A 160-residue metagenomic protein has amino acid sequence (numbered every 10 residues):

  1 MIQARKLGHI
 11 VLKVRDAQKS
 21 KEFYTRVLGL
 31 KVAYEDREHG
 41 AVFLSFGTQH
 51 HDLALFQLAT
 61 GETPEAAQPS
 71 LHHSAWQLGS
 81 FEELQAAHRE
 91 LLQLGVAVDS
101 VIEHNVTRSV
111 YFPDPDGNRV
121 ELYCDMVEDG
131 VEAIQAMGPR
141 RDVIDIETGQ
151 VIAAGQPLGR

Functional and structural regions predicted by a protein language model:
I2, L12-Q57: Core segments of cupin and vicinal oxygen chelate
R5-H9, P69-H73: Short, solvent-exposed beta-strand edge segments and adjacent coil->beta transition regions
V14-Q18, A75-R119, C124-G130, G138 (+1 more regions): Vicinal oxygen chelate
K19, F23-T25, A41, H51-L55 (+5 more regions): Catalytic cores of nucleotide-enabled group-transfer and carboxylate-activating enzymes in metabolic and assembly-line
E38, G61, H104-T107: Short, solvent-exposed coil/turn elements at secondary-structure transition points
G40-V42, H72, R108-V110: Short beta-strand micro-motifs in enzyme catalytic cores
F56-T60, D125: Acetyl-CoA-dependent GNAT
P64-A66, V131-I134: A short, polar/proline- and glycine-enriched secondary-structure boundary/capping micro-motif
